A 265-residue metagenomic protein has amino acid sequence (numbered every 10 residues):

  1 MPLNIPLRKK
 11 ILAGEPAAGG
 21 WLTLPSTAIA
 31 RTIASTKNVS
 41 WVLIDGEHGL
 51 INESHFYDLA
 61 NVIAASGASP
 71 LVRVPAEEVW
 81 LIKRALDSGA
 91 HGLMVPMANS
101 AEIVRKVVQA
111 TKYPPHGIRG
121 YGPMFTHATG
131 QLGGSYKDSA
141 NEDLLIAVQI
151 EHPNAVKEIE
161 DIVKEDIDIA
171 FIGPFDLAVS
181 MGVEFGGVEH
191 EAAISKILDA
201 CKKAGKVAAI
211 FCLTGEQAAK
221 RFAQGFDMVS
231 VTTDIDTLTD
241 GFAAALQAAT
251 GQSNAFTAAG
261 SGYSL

Functional and structural regions predicted by a protein language model:
M1-P70, V74-E77, Q109, I146 (+2 more regions): Conserved N-terminal beta1-alpha1 strand-loop-helix module at the mouth
M1-T23, A128-E142, S195-K196, K202-K203 (+2 more regions): N-terminal amphipathic alpha-helix/helix-capping segment at the start of soluble metabolic enzymes
P16-L22, V42-I44, P70-R73, L93-V95 (+4 more regions): Hydrophobic faces of well-ordered beta-strands that scaffold small-molecule active sites in alpha/beta enzyme cores
G20, D45, L93, V107 (+4 more regions): Conserved, mostly hydrophobic/aromatic
A30-S35, E77-H91, V95, S100-R105 (+2 more regions): Catalytic cores of alpha/beta
E53-V79, K83-D87, Q109-G117, D138-E142 (+2 more regions): Alpha-helix-loop-beta-strand connector modules within alpha/beta enzyme cores
W80, G92-D166, P174, V179 (+1 more regions): Conserved anion-binding
T233-T237, G241-L265: Extended, intrinsically disordered, low-complexity segments
